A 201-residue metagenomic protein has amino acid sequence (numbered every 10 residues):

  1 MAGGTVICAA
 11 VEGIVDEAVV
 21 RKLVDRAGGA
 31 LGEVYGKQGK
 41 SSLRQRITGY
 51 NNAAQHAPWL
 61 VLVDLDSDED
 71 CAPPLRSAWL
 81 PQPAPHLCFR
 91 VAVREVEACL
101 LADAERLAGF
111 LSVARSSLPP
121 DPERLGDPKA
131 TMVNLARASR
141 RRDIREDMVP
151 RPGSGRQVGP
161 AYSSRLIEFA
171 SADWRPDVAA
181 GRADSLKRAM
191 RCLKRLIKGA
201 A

Functional and structural regions predicted by a protein language model:
M1-V6, E17-E33, R44-L60, L65-A201: C-terminal accessory helical subdomains adjacent to catalytic cores in phosphodiester- and nucleotide-handling enzymes
A9-E12: Short hydrophobic beta-strand that contains or immediately precedes a catalytic carboxylate
K37-K40: Conserved helicase motor
